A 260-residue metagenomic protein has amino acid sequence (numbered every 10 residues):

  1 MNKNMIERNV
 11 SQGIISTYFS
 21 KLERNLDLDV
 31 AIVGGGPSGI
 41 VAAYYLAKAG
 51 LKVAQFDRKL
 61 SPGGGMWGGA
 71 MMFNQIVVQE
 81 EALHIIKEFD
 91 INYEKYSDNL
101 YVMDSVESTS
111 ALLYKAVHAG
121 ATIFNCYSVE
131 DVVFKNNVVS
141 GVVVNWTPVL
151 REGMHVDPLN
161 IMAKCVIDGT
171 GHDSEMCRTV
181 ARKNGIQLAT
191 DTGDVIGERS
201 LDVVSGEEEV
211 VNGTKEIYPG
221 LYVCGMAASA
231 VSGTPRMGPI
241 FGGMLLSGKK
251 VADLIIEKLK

Functional and structural regions predicted by a protein language model:
M1-D29, V195, R199-V203, A227-S232: Extreme N-terminal leader/targeting segments of oxidoreductases
N25-A54, M244, V251-A252, I256: N-terminal Rossmann-like FAD-binding beta1-loop-alpha1 element of flavoenzymes
A47-W67: Glycine-rich FAD pyrophosphate-binding loop
G68-N92: N-terminal glycine-rich dinucleotide-binding loop that anchors FAD/FMN and/or NAD(P) in oxidoreductases
I85, D90-G169: Feature captures the FAD/FMN-dependent oxidoreductase FAD-binding
D168-N184: Flavin (primarily FAD) binding-site architecture
K215-P235: Short FAD-binding loop at a beta-strand-to-alpha-helix junction that anchors the flavin cofactor in diverse
V231-L259: A conserved FAD-binding loop/helix module that cradles the flavin
